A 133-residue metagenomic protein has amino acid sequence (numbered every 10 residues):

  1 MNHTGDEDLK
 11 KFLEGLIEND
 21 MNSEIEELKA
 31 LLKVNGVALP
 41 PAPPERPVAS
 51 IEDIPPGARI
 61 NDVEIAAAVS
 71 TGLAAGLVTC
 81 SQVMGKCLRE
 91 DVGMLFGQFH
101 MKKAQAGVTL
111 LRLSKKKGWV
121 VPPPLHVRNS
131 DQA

Functional and structural regions predicted by a protein language model:
M1-N2, I51-K102: Acidic/histidine-rich alpha-helical segments that form the ligand environment of transition-metal centers
E7-P44, A106-K117: Conserved alpha-helical segments that form or flank metal/cofactor-binding pockets of metalloenzymes
G15, F99-K102, P122: Generic signature of intrinsically disordered, low-complexity segments enriched in small/polar residues
A30-A67, T71, H126-A133: Carboxylate-rich helix-loop segments that flank metal/cofactor sites and access channels in metalloenzymes
P40-P41, L95, P122-P123: Short, hydrophobic secondary-structure boundary micro-motifs
V108-T109, G118-Q132: Glycine-rich, aromatic-bearing surface loops/beta-hairpins
